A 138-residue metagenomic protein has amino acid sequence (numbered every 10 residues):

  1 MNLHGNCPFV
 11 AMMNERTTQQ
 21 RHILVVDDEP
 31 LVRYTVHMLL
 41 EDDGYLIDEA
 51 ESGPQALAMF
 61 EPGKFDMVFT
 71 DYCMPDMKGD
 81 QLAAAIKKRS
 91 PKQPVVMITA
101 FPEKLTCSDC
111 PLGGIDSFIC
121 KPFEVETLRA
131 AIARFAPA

Functional and structural regions predicted by a protein language model:
M1-H22, E126-A138: Non-catalytic signal-transmission and effector/linker regions of two-component phosphorelay proteins
P30-D48, F135: Two-component/phosphorelay signaling modules centered on CheY-like receiver
E51-Q55, K78-L82: Acidic catalytic/metal-coordinating carboxylates
E61-G63, A85-Q93, G113: Conserved phosphotransfer cores of two-component systems
G63-F69: Active-site beta3 strand of CheY-like receiver
M74: Receiver (REC) domain active-site loop signature in two-component systems and cognate sites in sensor histidine kinases
Q81, P102-I119, E126, A130: Alpha4 helix (beta4-alpha4-beta5 surface) of REC/receiver domains from two-component response regulators
